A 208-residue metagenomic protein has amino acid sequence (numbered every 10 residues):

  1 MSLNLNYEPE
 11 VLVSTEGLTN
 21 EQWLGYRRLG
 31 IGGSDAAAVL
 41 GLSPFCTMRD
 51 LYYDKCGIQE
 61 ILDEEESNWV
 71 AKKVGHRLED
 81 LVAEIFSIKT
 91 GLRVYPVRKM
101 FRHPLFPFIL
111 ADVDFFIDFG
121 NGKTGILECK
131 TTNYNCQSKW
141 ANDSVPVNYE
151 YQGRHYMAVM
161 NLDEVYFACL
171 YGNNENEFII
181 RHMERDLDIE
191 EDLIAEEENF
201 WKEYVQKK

Functional and structural regions predicted by a protein language model:
M1-R77: Charged, glycine-rich intrinsically disordered N-terminal tails and low-complexity linkers that flank
A37-V39, L81-A83, V165-L170: Intrinsically disordered, low-complexity boundary segments flanking structured domains
G41-L42, N68, E84, G91 (+1 more regions): Homeobox/homeodomain signature
R49, A83, G153: Generic structural marker for isolated residues within well-ordered, non-membrane alpha-helices of soluble domains
C56, V82-S87: A glycine-rich, hydrophobic loop/mini-helix early in the fold
K72, I88-V113, I117-W201, V205: Nucleic-acid nuclease catalytic cores
V74-L78, V82, I189: Short amphipathic alpha-helical segments
